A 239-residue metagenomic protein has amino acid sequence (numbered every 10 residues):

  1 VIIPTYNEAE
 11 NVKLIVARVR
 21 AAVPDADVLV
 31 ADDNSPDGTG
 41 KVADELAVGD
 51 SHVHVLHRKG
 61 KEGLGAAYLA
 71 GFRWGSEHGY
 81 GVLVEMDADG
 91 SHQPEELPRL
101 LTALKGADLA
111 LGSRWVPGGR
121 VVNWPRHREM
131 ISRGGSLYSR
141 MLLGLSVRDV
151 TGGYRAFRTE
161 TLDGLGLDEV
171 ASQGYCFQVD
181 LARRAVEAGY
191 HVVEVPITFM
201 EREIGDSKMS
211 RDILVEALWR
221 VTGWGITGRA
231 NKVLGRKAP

Functional and structural regions predicted by a protein language model:
E8-A22: Short, well-formed alpha-helical segments that are part of the catalytic scaffolds of diverse glycosyltransferases
E10-L14, D37-L46: Acidic helix N-cap motif at the loop->helix transition within catalytic regions of sugar-transfer enzymes
D25-S35, L56-H57, M86: Short beta-strand/loop segment that forms part of the nucleotide-sugar
D27, H52, H191: Residues at the starts of beta-strands that form the adenosine-phosphate
D32-K41, G90: A conserved acidic beta->alpha catalytic loop
H54-E77, V82, P94-Y175, R202-W219: Acceptor/aglycone-binding surface of glycosyltransferases and processive sugar-polymer synthases
E95, K105, E160-T161, G189 (+1 more regions): Terminal low-complexity segments of carbohydrate-biosynthetic enzymes
L145-S146, E169-Q173, A182-F199: Catalytic donor-sugar/metal-binding loop of nucleotide-sugar-dependent glycosyltransferases
